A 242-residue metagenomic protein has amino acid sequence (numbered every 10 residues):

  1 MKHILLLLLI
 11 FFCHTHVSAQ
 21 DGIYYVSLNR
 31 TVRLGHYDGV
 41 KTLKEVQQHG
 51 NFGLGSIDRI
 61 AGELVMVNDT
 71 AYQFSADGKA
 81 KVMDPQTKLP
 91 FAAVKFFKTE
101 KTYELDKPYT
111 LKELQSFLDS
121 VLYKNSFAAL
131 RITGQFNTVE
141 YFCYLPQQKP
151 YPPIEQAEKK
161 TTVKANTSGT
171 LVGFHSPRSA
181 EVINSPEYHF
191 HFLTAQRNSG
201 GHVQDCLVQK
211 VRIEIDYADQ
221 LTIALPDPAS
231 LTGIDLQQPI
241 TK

Functional and structural regions predicted by a protein language model:
M1-Q20: Bacterial Sec-dependent N-terminal signal peptides
G22-Y24: Conserved small-residue
N29-P90: N-terminal low-complexity or amphipathic/hydrophobic leaders
F74-L118: A glycine-rich, hydrophobic loop/mini-helix early in the fold
K112-G173, E181-I183: Long, positively charged binding patches that form subdomain-scale interaction surfaces for polyanionic ligands
S185-L193: Histidine-centered divalent-metal-coordination microenvironment in nucleic-acid enzymes
T194-L236: A hydrophobic, small-residue-rich beta->alpha segment in the mid-to-C-terminal subdomain of diverse proteins
Q238-T241: Well-ordered alpha/beta subsegment
